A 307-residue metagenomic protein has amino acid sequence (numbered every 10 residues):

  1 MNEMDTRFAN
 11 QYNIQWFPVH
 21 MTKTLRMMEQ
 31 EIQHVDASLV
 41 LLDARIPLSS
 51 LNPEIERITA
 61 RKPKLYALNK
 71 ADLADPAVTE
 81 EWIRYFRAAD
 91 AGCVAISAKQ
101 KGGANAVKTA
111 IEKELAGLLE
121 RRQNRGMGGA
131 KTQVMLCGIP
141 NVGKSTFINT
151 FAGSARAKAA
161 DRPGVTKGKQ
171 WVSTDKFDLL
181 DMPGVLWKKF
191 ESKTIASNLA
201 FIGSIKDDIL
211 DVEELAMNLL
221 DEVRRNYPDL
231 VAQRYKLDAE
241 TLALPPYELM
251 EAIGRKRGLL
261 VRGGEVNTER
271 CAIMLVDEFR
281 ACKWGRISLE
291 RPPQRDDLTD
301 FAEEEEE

Functional and structural regions predicted by a protein language model:
M1-S38, R45-I46, L51-P53, I58-K64 (+3 more regions): Helix-rich effector regions associated with P-loop NTPase G domains
V40, Y66-L68, L136: Structural beta-sheet core signal
R45, A74, S154: Active-site beta-alpha loop architecture of Rossmann-like, nucleotide-cofactor-dependent enzymes
D72-G138, G258-L260, V266: Canonical P-loop GTPase G-domain recognition
A106, A110, T146, N218 (+1 more regions): Alpha-helical scaffold segments in soluble metabolic enzymes
M127-G129, F151, V172: Solvent-exposed alpha-helices and their adjacent loops that cap or buttress functional pockets in soluble metabolic
Q133-G153, A157, M182: Glycine-rich phosphate-binding P-loop
